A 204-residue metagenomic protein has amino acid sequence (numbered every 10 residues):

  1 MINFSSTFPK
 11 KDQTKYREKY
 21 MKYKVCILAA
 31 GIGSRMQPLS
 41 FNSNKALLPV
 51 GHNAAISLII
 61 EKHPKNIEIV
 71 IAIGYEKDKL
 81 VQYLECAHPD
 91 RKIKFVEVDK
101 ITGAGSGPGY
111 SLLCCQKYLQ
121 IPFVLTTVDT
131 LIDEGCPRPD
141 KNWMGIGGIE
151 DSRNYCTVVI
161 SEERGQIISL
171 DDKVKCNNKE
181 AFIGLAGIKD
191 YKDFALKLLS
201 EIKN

Functional and structural regions predicted by a protein language model:
Y16-F41: N-terminal nucleotide-binding beta1-loop-alpha1 segment
N42-I56: Short catalytic helix/loop segments, enriched in acidic residues and glycine and frequently bearing histidine
N53-E68: A short, N-terminal amphipathic alpha-helix
E68-Y75: Short beta-strand/loop segment that forms part of the nucleotide-sugar
D78-L84: Acidic helix N-cap motif at the loop->helix transition within catalytic regions of sugar-transfer enzymes
C86-T157, E162: Conserved beta-loop-beta/alpha segment of the NTase-like Rossmann-fold superfamily that binds/positions NTPs
L131-K203: Conserved core of the sugar-phosphate nucleotidyltransferase
